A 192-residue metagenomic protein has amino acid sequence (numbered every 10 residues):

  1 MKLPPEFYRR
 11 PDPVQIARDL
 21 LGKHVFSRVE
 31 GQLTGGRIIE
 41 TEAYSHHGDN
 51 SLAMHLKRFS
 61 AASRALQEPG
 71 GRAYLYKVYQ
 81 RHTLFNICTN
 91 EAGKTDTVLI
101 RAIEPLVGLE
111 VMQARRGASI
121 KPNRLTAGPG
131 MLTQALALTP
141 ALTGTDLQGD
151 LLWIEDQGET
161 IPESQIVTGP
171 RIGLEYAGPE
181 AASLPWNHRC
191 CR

Functional and structural regions predicted by a protein language model:
M1-R192: Conserved, well-structured core segments that form or line functional sites
